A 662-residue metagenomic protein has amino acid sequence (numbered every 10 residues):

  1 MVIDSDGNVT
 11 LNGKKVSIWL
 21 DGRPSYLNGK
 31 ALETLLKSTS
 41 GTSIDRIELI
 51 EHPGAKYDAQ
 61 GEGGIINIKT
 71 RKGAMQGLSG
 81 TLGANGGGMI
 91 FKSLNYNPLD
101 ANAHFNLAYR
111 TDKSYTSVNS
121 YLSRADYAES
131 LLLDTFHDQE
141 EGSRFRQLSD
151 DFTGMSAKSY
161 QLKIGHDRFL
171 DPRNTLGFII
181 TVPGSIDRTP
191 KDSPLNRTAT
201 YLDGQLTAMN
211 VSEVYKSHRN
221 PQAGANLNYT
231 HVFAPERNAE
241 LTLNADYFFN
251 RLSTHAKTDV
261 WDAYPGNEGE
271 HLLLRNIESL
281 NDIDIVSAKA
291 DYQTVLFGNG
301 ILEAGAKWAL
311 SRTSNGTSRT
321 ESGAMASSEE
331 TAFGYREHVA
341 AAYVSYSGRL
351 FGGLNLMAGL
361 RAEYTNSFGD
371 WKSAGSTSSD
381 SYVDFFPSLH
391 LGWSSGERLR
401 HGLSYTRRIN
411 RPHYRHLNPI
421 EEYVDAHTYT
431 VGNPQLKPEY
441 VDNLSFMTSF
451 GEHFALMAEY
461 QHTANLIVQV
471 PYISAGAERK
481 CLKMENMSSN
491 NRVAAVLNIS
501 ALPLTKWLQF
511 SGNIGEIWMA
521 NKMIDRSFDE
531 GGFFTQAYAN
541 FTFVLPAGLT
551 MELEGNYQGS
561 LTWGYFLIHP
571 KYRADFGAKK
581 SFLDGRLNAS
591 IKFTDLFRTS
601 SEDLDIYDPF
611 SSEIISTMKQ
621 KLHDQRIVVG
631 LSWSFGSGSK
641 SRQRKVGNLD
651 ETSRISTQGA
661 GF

Functional and structural regions predicted by a protein language model:
M1-N28, G64-N67: Extracytoplasmic beta-strand/coil segments of soluble accessory domains associated with Gram-negative outer-membrane
S25-E51: Short acidic/polar hinge/loop motifs at secondary-structure boundaries that mediate gating or recognition
L32-L35, G61-A84, A103: N-terminal periplasmic accessory domains that precede and gate Gram-negative outer-membrane beta-barrel machines
T70-I90, Y127-D134, L148, A157-G165 (+11 more regions): Surface-exposed extracellular loop regions of Gram-negative outer-membrane beta-barrel proteins
K92, T331-E337, D380, I409-H462 (+2 more regions): Outer-membrane beta-barrel signature, preferentially recognizing the C-terminal barrel domain of Gram-negative
Q161-S185, M209-W371, S394, R398-L399 (+2 more regions): Face-selective signature of the C-terminal outer-membrane beta-barrel domain
I285-K289, E329-T331, K437, N443 (+3 more regions): Outer membrane beta-barrel strand-and-loop segments of large Gram-negative receptors, especially TonB-dependent
Y364-F368, E397-N443, A458-A477, L596-S612: Surface-exposed extracellular loop regions of Gram-negative outer-membrane beta-barrel proteins, predominantly
